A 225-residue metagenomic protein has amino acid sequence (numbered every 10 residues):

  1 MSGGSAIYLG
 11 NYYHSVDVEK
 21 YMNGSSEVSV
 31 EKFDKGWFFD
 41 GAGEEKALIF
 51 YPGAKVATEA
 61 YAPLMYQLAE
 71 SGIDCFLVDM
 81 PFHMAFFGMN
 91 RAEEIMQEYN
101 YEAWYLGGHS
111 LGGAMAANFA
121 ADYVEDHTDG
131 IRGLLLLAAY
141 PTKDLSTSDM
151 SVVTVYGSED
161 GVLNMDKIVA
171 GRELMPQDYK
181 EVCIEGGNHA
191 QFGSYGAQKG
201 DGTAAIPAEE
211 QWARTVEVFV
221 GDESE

Functional and structural regions predicted by a protein language model:
M1-V28: N-terminal membrane-anchoring alpha-helices
E45-G53: Short beta-strand element of the alpha/beta-hydrolase
Y51, G107-A117: Gly/Ala-rich beta-loop-alpha elbow adjacent to hydrolase catalytic centers
L64, L163-L174: Short alpha-helix in the alpha/beta-hydrolase fold that links the catalytic acid
M65-A85: Conserved alpha/beta-hydrolase
S148, T154-Y156, D160: Short beta-strand/loop motif that positions the catalytic acidic residue of the alpha/beta-hydrolase fold
M175-K199: Catalytic histidine neighborhood in serine/cysteine hydrolases with alpha/beta-hydrolase-type architecture
